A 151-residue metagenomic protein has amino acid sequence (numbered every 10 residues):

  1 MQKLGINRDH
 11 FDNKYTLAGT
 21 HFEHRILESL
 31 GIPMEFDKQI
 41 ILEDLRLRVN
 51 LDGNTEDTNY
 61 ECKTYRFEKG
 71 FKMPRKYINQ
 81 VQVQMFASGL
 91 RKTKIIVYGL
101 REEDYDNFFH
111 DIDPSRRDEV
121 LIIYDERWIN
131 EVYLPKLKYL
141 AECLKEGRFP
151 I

Functional and structural regions predicted by a protein language model:
M1-N59, R66: Metal-dependent nuclease catalytic cores that hydrolyze phosphodiester bonds in DNA/RNA, characterized by
L4, R8, C62-K63, D111 (+1 more regions): A generic structural signal for ordered alpha-helices
H24-M34, R75-L100: Metal-dependent nuclease catalytic cores in nucleic-acid-processing enzymes, especially RNase H-like/related
T64-R66, G99-L100: A short beta-strand motif that forms part of the nucleic acid-binding face of small beta-barrel RNA-binding folds
R66-Y77: Covalent nucleotidyltransferase core used to form phosphodiester bonds in nucleic acids
F71-K72, L90-I151: Metal-dependent nuclease catalytic regions and adjoining charged, substrate-binding loops involved in nucleic-acid end
